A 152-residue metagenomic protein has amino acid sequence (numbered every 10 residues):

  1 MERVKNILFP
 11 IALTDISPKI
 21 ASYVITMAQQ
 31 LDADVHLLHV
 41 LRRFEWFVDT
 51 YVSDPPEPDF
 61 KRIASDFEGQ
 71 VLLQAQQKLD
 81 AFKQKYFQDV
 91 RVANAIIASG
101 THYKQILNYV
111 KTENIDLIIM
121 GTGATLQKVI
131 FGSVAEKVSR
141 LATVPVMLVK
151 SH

Functional and structural regions predicted by a protein language model:
M1-S22, Q88-V90, L117, R140-H152: Intrinsically disordered or low-complexity boundary/linker segments at protein termini and domain junctions
E2, R42, A81-I118: Structural beta-alpha unit
E2-K61: Small/aliphatic-rich secondary-structure junction motif
V52-P56, T112-E113, E136-K137: Short, hinge-like loop/turn segments at secondary-structure boundaries
E57-A75: A short acidic, glycine-rich active-site loop that binds or catalyzes chemistry on phosphate/adenosine moieties
L117-K137: Glycine-rich, Arg-bearing micro-motifs that act as flexible, cationic patches
